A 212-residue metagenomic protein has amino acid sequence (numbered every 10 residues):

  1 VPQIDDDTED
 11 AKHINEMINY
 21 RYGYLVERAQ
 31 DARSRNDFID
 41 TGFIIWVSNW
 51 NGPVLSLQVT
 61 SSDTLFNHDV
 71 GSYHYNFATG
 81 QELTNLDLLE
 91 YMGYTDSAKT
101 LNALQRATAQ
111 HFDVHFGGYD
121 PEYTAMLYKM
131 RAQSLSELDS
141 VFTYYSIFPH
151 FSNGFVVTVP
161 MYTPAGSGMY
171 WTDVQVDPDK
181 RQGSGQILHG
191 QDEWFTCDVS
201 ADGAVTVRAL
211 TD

Functional and structural regions predicted by a protein language model:
V1-S61, D139, S152-P164, D177-T211: Active-site acidic/histidine clusters and adjacent loop/turn architecture that either coordinate catalytic ions
D40-T41, F66-G71, M169-W171: Short, surface-exposed coil-to-beta transition loops
S48, L57-Q58, D69, Y73-A78: Amphipathic N-proximal alpha-helical interface segments
V59-D63, T79, D87-E90, M161: A mature extracytoplasmic/lumenal domain signature
S72-H74, W171-D173, W194-T196: Well-ordered beta-strand positions in beta-sheet-rich domains
S72-S136: Short helix-loop boundary/capping segments
Q110-T172: Metal-dependent nuclease catalytic core centered on acidic motifs
